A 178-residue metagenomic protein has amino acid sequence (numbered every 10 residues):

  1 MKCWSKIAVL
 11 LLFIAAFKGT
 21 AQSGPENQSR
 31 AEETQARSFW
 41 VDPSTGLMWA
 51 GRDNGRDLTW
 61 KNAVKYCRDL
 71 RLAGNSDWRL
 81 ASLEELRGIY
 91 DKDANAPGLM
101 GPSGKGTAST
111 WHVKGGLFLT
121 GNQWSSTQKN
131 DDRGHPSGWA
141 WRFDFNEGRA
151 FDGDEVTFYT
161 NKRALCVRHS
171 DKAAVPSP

Functional and structural regions predicted by a protein language model:
M1-A8: Bacterial N-terminal signal peptides that target proteins for export
A8-A16: Bacterial N-terminal signal peptides
A15-A31, G98-G101: Short, basic/low-complexity N-terminal boundary segments at the transition from targeting/disordered tails
Q22-W78, R163-V167, P178: Extracellular adhesion/carbohydrate-recognition regions
P43, G51-N54, A81-I89, S126-K129 (+2 more regions): Active-site-proximal beta-strand/loop segments in catalytic clefts of secreted hydrolases
V64, R68-N75, L83-R142: An exposed tryptophan-centered "aromatic clamp" motif
D91-N95, R142-R163: Repeated polar recognition positions within modular binding domains
W124, D154-P178: Short, structured beta-strand segments at or near domain termini in extracellular proteins/domains
